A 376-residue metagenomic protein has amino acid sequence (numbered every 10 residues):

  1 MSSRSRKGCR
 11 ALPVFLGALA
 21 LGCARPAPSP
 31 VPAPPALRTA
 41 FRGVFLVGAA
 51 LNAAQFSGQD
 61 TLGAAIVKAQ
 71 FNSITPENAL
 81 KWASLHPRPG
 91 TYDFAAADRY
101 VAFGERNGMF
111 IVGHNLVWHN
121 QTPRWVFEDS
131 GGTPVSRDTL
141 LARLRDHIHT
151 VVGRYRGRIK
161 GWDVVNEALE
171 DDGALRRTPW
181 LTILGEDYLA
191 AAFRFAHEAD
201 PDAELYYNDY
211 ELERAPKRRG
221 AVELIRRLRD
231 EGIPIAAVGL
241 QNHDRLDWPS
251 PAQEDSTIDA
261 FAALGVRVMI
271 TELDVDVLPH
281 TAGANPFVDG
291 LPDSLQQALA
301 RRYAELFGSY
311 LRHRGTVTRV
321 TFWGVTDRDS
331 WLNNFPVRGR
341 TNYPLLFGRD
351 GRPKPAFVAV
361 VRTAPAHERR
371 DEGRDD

Functional and structural regions predicted by a protein language model:
S2-P13: Bacterial N-terminal signal peptides that target proteins for export
P30-S73, E77: Boundary/entry segment of secreted carbohydrate-active catalytic domains
P34, T39-A40, N52-D60, P179-A284: Noncatalytic carbohydrate-binding groove/subsite architecture in carbohydrate-active enzymes
V47-L51, N72-P76, I111-H114, K160 (+5 more regions): Hydrophobic faces of well-ordered beta-strands that scaffold small-molecule active sites in alpha/beta enzyme cores
Q55-K68, R143-V151, K217-L228, Y303-F307: Short, acidic/polar
S73-P87, A96-E213, V275-A282: Substrate-binding cleft and catalytic face of glycoside hydrolase catalytic domains, especially the flexible beta-alpha
H86, T150, R154, D163-E186 (+3 more regions): Aromatic-rich peripheral "rim/lid" segments of glycoside hydrolase catalytic domains that contact and position glycan
